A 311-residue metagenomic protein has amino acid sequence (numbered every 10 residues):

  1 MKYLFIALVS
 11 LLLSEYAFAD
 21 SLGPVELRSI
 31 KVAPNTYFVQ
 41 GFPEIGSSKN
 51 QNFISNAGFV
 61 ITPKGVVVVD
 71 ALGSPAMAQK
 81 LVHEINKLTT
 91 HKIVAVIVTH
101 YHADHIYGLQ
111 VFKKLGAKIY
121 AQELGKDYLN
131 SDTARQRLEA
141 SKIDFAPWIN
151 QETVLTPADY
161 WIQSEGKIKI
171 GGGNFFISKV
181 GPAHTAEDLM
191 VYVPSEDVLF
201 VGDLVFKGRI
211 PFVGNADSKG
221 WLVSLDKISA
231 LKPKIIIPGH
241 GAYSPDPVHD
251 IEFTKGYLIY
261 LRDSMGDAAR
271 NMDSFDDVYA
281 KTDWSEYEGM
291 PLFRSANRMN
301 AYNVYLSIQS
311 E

Functional and structural regions predicted by a protein language model:
L4-L13: Sec-dependent N-terminal signal peptides
D20-E26, I30-V32, K126-V180, P194-S195 (+2 more regions): Metallo-beta-lactamase
P34-E84, L189-V201: Conserved beta-strand hairpin/beta-sheet module of binuclear metal-dependent hydrolase folds, prominently
P63-V67, P75-A121: Active-site metal-binding motif and surrounding structural segment of the metallo-beta-lactamase
V69-A71, V94-H102, Y120-E123, V180 (+2 more regions): Active-site neighborhood of phospho(di)ester-bond hydrolases with catalytic His/Asp-centered motifs
Q163-W221: Ligand/cofactor pocket segment of small-molecule handling proteins
G220-D273: Divalent-metal (often Zn2+) His-rich catalytic cores of metallo-beta-lactamase-fold enzymes
R270-E311: C-terminal regulatory/interaction regions
